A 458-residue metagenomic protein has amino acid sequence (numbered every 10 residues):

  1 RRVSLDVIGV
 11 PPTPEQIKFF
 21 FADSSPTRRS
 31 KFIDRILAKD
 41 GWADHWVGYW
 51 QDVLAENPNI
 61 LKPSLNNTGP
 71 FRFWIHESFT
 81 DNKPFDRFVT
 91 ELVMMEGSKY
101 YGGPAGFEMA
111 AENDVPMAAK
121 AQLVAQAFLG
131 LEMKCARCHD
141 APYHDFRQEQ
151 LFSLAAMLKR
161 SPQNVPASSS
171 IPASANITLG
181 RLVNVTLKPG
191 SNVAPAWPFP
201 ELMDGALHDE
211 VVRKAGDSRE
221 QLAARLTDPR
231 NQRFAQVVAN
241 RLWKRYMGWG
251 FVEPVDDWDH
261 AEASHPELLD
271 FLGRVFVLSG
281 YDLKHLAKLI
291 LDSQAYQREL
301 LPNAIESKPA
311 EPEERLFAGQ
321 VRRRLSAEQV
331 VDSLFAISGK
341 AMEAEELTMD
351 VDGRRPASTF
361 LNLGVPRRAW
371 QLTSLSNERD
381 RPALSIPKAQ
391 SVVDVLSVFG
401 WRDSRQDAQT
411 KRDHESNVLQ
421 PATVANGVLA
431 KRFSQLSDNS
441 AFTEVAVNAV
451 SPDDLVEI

Functional and structural regions predicted by a protein language model:
R1-D204, S218-E220, R233-G273, Y281-I458: Short, structured secondary-structure elements that scaffold catalytic or ligand/cofactor-binding regions
D204-V211, A224: Long, low-complexity, polar/charged, intrinsically disordered or flexibly structured peripheral segments
V212-G216: Extracellular beta-rich ligand/substrate-recognition surface
L226-T227, G273-F276: Conserved interaction-surface patches within small, structured recognition/assembly domains
D228, Q232: An active-site-proximal beta-strand-loop segment
